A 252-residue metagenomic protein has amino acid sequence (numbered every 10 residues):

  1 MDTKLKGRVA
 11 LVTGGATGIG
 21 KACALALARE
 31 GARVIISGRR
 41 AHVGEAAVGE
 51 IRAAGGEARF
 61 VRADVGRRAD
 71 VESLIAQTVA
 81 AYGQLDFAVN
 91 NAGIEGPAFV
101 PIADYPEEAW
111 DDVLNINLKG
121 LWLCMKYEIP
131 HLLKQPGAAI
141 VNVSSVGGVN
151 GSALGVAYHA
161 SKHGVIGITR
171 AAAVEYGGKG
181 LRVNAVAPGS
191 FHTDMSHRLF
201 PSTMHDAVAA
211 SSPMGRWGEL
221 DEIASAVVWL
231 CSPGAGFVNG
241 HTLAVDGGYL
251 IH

Functional and structural regions predicted by a protein language model:
V9, A16-G18, R40: Conserved glycine-rich cofactor-binding loop
A41, R62-L74, E107, D221-E222: The beta1-alpha1 cofactor-binding region of Rossmann-like NAD(H)/NADP(H)-dependent oxidoreductases
V71, A98-I102, P106-L114, V208: Substrate-binding pocket helix/loop in short-chain dehydrogenase/reductase
F99, N150, M214, V227-V228 (+1 more regions): Short C-terminal tail/terminal secondary-structure segment of NAD(P)H-dependent dehydrogenase/reductase domains
M125, S161, T169: Active-site helix of classical SDR
S145: Residue(s) in the substrate-gating loop at a strand-loop-helix junction that position the organic substrate next
G177, R182, V238-G240: Short, small/polar-rich loop/turn modules that mediate ligand/substrate recognition or access, typified
